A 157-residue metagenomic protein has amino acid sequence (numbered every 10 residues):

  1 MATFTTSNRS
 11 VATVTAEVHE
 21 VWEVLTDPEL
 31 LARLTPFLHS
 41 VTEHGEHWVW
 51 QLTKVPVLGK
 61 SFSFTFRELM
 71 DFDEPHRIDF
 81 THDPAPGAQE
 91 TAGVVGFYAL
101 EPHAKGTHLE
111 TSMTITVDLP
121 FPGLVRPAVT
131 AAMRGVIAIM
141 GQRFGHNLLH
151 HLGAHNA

Functional and structural regions predicted by a protein language model:
M1-H47: Hydrophobic ligand-binding cavity/cleft-lining segments
S7, V55, H155-N156: Extended beta-strand/beta-hairpin segments
S10-T15, F80-H82, T111-M113, A138 (+1 more regions): Residue-level detection of beta-strand scaffold positions
T15, K54-P56: Short polar catalytic/cofactor-binding loops
W22, W48-L52, R77-P84: Short Pro/Gly-enriched beta-strand edge/turn motifs at strand-loop
P28, T53-K54: Short glycine-rich, polar/acidic loop-and-turn segments at beta strand-coil junctions
A32-R33, H39-E43, V57-H108, T114-T116: Hydrophobic-ligand binding "helix-grip"
E74, T116-A157: A conserved amphipathic terminal alpha-helix motif
